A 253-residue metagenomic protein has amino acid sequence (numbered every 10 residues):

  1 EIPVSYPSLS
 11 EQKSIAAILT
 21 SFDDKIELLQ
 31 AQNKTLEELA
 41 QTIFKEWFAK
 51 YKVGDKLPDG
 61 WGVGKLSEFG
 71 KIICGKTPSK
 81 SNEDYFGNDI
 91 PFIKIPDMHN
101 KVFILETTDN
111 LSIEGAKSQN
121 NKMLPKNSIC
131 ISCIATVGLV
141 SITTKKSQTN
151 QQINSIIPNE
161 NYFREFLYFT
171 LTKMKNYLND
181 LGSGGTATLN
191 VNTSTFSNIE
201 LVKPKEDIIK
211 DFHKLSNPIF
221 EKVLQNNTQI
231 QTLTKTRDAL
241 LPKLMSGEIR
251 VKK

Functional and structural regions predicted by a protein language model:
E1-Y6, P58, G62-P204: DNA target-recognition domains and sequence-specific DNA-contacting regions of bacterial/archaeal
P3-T77, F92, P96, V202 (+3 more regions): Non-catalytic DNA-recognition/assembly elements of restriction-modification systems
V102, K252-K253: Hydrophobic positions within alpha-helical membrane elements
